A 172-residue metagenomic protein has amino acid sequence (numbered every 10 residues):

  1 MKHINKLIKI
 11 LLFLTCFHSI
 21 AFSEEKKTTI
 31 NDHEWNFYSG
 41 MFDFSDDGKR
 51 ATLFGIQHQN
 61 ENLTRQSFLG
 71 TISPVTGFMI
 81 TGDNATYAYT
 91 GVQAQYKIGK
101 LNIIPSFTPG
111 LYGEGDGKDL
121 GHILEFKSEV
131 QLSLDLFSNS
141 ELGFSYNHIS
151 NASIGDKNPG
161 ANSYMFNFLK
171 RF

Functional and structural regions predicted by a protein language model:
M1-I30: Cleavable N-terminal export/targeting peptides
S23-D32, D46, N62-I72, K97-I103 (+1 more regions): Short loop/turn motifs that connect adjacent beta-strands in outer-membrane beta-barrel proteins
E34-D43, L69-T81, I104-L111, S145-S150: Transmembrane beta-strand segments that form the barrel wall of outer-membrane beta-barrel proteins
F42-T52, F78-Y89, D116-I123, S153-A161: Solvent-exposed loop/turn segments connecting transmembrane beta-strands in outer-membrane beta-barrel proteins
R50-I56, P159-F172: Outer-membrane beta-barrel "beta-signal"
F54-H58, T90-V92, V130, F166: Membrane-embedded beta-strands of outer-membrane beta-barrel proteins, especially the hydrophobic/small aromatic
H58-N60, A94-Y96, L134, H148 (+1 more regions): Residue-level signature of outer-membrane beta-barrel architecture
L101-S128: Mid-chain, well-packed structural core segment of small domains
